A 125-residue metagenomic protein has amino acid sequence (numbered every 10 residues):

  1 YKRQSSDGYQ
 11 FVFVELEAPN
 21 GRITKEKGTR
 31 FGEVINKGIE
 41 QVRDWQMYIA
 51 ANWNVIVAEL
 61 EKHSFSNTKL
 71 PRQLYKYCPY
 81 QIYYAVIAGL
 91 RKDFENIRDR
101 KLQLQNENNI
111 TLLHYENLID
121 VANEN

Functional and structural regions predicted by a protein language model:
Y1-Q4: Conserved small/polar residues in nucleotide/adenosyl-binding loops
D7-Y9, P79-I82, E107: Short, well-ordered loop/turn elements at secondary-structure boundaries
G8-Q10, I23-K25, N54-E59, E95-N96: Short, solvent-exposed secondary-structure capping/transition elements
V12-G21, W45: Conserved catalytic cores of phosphodiester-cleaving nucleases, focusing on short active-site segments
F13-L16, N67, K76-L90: Extended hydrophobic secondary-structure segments that form protein cores and membrane-embedded regions
L16, K27-R30, D99-K101: "Short basic amphipathic alpha-helical interaction patches in structured regions
T29-L74: Acidic, metal/cofactor-coordinating or nucleic-acid-engaging core segments within structured domains
Y83, A88-N125: Polybasic (Lys/Arg-rich)
